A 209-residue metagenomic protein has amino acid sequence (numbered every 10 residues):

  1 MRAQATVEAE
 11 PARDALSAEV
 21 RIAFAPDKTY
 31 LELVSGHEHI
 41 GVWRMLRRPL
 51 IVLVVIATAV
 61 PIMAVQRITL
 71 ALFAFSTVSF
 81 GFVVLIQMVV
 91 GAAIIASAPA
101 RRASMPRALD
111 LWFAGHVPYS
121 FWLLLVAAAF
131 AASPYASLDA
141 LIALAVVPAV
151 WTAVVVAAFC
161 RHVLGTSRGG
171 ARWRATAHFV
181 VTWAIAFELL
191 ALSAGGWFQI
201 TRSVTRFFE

Functional and structural regions predicted by a protein language model:
A5-P106: Selected alpha-helical membrane-embedding segments in polytopic membrane proteins
A23, T29, V42-R44, I51 (+5 more regions): Generic detector of bulky aromatic hydrophobic side chains
V65-A71, P134-Y135, W197-V204: Membrane-interface helix termini and inter-helical loops of multi-pass transporters
F75-V84, D139-A149, F179, V204 (+1 more regions): Alpha-helical transmembrane segments of polytopic membrane proteins
A92, A96-S193: Hydrophobic alpha-helical transmembrane segments and adjacent short intramembrane/lumenal linkers of inner/organellar
E188-E209: Juxtamembrane boundary at the C-terminal end of a transmembrane helix
